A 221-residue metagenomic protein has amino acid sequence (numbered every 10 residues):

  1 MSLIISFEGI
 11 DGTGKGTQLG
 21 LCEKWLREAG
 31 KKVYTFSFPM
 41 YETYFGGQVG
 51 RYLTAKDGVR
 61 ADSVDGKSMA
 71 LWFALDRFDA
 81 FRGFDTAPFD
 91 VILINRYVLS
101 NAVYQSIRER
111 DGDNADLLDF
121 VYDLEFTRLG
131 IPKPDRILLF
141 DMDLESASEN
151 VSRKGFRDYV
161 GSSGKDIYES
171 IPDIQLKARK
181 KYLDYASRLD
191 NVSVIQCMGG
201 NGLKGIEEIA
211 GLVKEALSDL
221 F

Functional and structural regions predicted by a protein language model:
F7: Hydrophobic anchor at the beta1->P-loop junction of P-loop NTPases
I10: P-loop (Walker A) phosphate-binding loop of NTP-binding proteins
T13: ATP-binding Walker
G16: Walker A/P-loop
E23, E145-F221: NTP-dependent small-molecule kinase module
A29, Y34-L129: ATP-dependent small-molecule kinase phosphotransfer cores that center on conserved nucleotide phosphate-binding segments
N101-K180: A glycine- and Lys/Arg-enriched "phosphate-lid" helix/loop adjacent to the NTP-binding pocket of small-molecule kinases
